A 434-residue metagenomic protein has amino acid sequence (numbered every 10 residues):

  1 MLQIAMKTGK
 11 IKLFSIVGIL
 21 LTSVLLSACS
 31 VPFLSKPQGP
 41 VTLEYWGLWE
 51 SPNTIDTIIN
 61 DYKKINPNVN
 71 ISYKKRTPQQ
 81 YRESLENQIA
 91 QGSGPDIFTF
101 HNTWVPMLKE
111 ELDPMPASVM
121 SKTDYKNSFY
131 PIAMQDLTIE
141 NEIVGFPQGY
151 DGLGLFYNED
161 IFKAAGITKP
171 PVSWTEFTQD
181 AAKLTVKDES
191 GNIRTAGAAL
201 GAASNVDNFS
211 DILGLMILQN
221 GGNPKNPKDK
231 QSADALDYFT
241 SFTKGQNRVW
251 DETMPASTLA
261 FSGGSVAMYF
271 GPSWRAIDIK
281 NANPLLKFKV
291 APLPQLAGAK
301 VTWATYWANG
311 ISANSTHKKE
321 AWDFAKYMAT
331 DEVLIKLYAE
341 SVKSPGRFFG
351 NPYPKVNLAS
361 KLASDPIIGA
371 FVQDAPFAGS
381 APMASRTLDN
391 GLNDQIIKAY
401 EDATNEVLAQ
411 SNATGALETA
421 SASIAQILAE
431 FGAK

Functional and structural regions predicted by a protein language model:
M1-E44, K64, A422-K434: Short, low-complexity disordered leader/linker segments with a strong preference for bacterial N-terminal type II
G39-E50, V69-K74, D96-I97, A198 (+1 more regions): Short, well-ordered beta-strand elements
D61-I132, D136-T138, K163-V172, A267-M268 (+3 more regions): Extracytoplasmic "Venus flytrap"/periplasmic binding protein-like
H101-L153, T178, R194-T195, F209 (+3 more regions): Hinge/lid segment of periplasmic solute-binding proteins
T103-P106, D278-L285, A297-K398: C-terminal lobe and pocket-closing loops of periplasmic/extracytoplasmic Venus-flytrap solute-binding proteins
E142-Q148, L153, T175-K225, V266: Extracytoplasmic/periplasmic solute-binding protein
K163, F377-K434: Conserved C-terminal helix/tail region of periplasmic/extracytoplasmic solute-binding proteins
D180-T185, N223-D251, L293: Glycine-centered hinge/linker elements that transmit conformational signals in sensory and ligand-binding systems
